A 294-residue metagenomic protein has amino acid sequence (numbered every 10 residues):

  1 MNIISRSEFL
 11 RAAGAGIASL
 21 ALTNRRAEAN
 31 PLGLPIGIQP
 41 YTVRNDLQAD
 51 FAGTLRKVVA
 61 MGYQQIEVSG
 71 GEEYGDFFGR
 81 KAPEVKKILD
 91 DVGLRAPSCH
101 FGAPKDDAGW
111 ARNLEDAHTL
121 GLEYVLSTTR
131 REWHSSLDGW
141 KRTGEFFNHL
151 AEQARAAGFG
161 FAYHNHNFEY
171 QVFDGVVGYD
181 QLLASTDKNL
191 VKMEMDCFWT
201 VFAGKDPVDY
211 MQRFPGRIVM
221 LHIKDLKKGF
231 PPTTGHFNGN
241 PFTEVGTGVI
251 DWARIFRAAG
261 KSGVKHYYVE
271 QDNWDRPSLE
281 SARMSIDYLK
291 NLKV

Functional and structural regions predicted by a protein language model:
M1-I17: N-terminal secretory signal peptides and thylakoid transit peptides that target proteins across membranes
A13-G14, S19-L22, I88-D91, R95-M193 (+1 more regions): Active-site acidic/histidine proton-transfer and metal-coordination neighborhood in alpha/beta enzyme cores
N24-A49, G53, K57: C-terminal segment of N-terminal export signals and the immediately downstream linker at the start of the mature
I38, V58, I66, L89 (+6 more regions): Conserved, mostly hydrophobic/aromatic
D46-K57, D107-D116, G204-Y210, W252: Short, acidic/polar
T54-G71, L120-G121: Catalytic domains of carbohydrate-active enzymes, especially glycoside hydrolases
Q65-I66, R155-V249, F256: Acidic/histidine-rich catalytic cores of soluble enzymes
E67-V85: Glycine-rich, proline-tolerant flexible connector loops at the mouths of alpha/beta enzymes
